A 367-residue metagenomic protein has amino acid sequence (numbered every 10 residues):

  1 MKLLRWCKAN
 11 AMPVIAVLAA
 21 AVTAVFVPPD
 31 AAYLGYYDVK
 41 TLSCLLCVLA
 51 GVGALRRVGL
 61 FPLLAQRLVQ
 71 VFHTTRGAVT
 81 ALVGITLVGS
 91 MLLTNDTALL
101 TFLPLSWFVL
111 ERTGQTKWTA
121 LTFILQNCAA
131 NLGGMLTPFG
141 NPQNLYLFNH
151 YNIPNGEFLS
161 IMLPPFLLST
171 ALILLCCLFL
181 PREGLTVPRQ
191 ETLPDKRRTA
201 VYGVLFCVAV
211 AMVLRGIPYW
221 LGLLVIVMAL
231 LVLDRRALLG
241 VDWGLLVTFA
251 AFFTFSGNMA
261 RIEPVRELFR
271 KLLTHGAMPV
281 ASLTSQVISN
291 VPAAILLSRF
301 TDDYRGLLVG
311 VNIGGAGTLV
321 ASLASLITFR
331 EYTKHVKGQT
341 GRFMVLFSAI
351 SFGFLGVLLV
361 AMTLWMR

Functional and structural regions predicted by a protein language model:
K2, Q66, F179-G203, R235-L239: Flexible interhelical linker loops that connect adjacent transmembrane helices in multi-pass membrane transporters
K2-A32, L42-G59, L178-R182, V208-R236 (+3 more regions): Structural signal for alpha-helical transmembrane segments and their membrane-water exit/capping regions in multi-pass
L3-A9, A31-T41, I153-P165, E191-R197 (+4 more regions): Interfacial loop-to-helix junctions that mark the boundaries of transmembrane helices in multi-pass membrane
Y36, V58, P62-R67, L205-D302: Transmembrane helical segments that form the transport core of multi-pass membrane transport proteins
V39-T41, Q70-V83, R112-F123, R197-A200 (+2 more regions): Membrane-interfacial loop-to-helix junctions in multi-pass transporters
L82-L132, I295-L308, K337-Q339, T363-R367: Hydrophobic transmembrane alpha-helices that form the pore/transport pathway of multi-pass ion and small-solute
G114-R182, P188-E191, T328-L358: Membrane-core helix-loop-helix motifs of multi-pass transport proteins
L159-T170, L174, P279-R367: C-terminal transmembrane helix pair
